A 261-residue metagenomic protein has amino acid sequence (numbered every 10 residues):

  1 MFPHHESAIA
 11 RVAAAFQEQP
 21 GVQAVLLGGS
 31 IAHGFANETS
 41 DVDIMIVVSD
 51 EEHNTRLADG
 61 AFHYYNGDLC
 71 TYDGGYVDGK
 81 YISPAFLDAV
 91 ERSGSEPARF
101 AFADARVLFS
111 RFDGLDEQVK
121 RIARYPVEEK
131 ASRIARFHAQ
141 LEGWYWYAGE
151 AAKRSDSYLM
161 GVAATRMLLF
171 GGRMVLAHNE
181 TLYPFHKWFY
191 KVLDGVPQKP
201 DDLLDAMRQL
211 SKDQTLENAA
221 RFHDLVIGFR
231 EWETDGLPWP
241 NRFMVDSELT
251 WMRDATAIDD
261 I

Functional and structural regions predicted by a protein language model:
M1, S7, Y64-S155, T256-D260: Conserved NTP/Mg2+-binding pocket subregion across the NTase superfamily
M1-Q23, G28-S40, M45-S95: Metal-dependent nucleotidyltransferase catalytic core
I9-A24, R106-G114, E150-R154, F243-A255: Short N-terminal helix-initiation segments at or just after the protein's N-terminus
E52-R56, Y72-Y76, P97-R99, A105-F109 (+4 more regions): Short, surface-exposed, polar/charged, turn-prone segments marking secondary-structure boundaries
A123-I261: Conserved nucleotidyltransferase catalytic core and NTase-mimicking acidic/glycine-rich helix/loop elements in nucleic
